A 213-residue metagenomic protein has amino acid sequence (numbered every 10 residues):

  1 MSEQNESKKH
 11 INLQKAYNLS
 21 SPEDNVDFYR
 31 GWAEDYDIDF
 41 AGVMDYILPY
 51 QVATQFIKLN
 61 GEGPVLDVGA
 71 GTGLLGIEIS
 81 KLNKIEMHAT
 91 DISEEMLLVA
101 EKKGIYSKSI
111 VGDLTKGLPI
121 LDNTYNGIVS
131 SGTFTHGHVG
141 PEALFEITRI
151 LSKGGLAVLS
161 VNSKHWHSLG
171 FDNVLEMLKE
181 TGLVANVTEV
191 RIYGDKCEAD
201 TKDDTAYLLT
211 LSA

Functional and structural regions predicted by a protein language model:
M1-P22: N-terminal auxiliary segments of SAM/dcSAM-dependent transferases
D37-A53: Conserved SAM-binding loop and adjacent beta-strand
L66-G117: Class I SAM-dependent methyltransferase SAM/SAH-binding core
L118-I128: A short acidic, Gly/Pro-enriched loop at the edge of an enzyme's catalytic core that lines a small-molecule cofactor
E142-K153: A short glycine-rich, Lys/Arg-flanked "PGG" loop and its adjoining helix->strand segment in the class I
G154-N162: Conserved beta-strand signature within the Rossmann-like core of class I S-adenosyl-L-methionine
L169-V190: Conserved Class I S-adenosyl-L-methionine
L183-A213: Class I S-adenosyl-L-methionine
